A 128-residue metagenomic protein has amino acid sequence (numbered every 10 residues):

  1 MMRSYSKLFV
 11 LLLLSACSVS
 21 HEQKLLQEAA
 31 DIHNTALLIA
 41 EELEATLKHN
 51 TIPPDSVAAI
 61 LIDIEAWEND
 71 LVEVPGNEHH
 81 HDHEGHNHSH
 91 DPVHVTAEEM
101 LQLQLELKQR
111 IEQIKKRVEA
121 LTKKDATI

Functional and structural regions predicted by a protein language model:
R3-L11: Sec-dependent signal peptide recognition, specifically the positively charged N-region followed immediately by
C17-H21: Bacterial signal peptide processing site
K24-T46: Post-signal peptide N-terminal segment of mature Sec-exported envelope proteins
L47-P54: Charged, low-complexity interaction regions
S56-I128: Intrinsically disordered, glycine/charged-rich N-terminal periplasmic/extracytoplasmic linker segments that lie
